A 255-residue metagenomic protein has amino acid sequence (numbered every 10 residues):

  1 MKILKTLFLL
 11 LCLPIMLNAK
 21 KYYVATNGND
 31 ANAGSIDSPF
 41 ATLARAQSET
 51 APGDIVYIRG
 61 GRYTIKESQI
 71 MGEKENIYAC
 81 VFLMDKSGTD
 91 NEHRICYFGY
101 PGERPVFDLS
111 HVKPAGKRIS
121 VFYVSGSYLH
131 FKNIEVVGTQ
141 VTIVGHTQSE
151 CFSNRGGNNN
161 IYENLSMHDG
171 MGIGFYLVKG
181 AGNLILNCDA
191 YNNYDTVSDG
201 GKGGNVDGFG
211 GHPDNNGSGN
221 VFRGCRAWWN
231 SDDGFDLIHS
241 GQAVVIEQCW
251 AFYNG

Functional and structural regions predicted by a protein language model:
I3-I15: Sec-dependent N-terminal signal peptides
L17-A19: Boundary at the C-terminal end of the N-terminal hydrophobic targeting segment
Y22-Y23, Y57, D236: Structural recognition of the beta-strand scaffold that forms the well-ordered cores of secreted hydrolase catalytic
Y23-N27, I134: Short loop/turn segments at strand-loop or loop-helix junctions that form parts of catalytic or ligand-binding pockets
T26-I65, N76-Y78, F82-L83: Acidic Gly/Asp/Thr-rich repetitive segments characteristic of extracellular carbohydrate-active and adhesion proteins
S38, G60, T64-C80, M84-H146: Right-handed parallel beta-helix/beta-spiral solenoid domain characteristic of secreted/periplasmic
R59-G60, R94, F98-R104, S127-G138 (+4 more regions): Right-handed parallel beta-helix
M71-D85, V112-F122, V144-S153, D169-L177 (+3 more regions): Extracellular beta-strand/beta-solenoid scaffold signature
